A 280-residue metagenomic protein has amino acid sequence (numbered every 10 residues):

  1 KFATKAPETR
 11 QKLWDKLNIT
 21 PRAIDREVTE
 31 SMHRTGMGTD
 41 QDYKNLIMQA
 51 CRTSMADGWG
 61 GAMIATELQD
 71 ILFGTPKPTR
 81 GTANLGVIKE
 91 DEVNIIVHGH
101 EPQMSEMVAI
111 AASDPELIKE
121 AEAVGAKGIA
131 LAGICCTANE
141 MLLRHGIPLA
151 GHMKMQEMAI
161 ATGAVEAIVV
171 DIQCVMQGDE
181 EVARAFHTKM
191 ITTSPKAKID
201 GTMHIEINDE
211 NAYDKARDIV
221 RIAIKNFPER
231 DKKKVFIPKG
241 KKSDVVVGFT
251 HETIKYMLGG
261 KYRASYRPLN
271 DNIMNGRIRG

Functional and structural regions predicted by a protein language model:
K1-G280: Metallocofactor- and cofactor-centric catalytic cores in central/energy metabolism, strongly enriched
